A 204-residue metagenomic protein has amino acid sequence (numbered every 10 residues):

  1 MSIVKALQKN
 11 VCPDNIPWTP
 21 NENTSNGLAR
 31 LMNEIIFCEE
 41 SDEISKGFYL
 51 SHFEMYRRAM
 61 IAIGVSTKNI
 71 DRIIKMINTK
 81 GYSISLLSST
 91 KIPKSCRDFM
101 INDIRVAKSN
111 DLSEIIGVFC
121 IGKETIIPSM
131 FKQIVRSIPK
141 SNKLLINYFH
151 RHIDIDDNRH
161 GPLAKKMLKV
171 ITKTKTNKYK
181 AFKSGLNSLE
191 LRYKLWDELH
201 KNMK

Functional and structural regions predicted by a protein language model:
M1-K204: Non-heme di-metal
